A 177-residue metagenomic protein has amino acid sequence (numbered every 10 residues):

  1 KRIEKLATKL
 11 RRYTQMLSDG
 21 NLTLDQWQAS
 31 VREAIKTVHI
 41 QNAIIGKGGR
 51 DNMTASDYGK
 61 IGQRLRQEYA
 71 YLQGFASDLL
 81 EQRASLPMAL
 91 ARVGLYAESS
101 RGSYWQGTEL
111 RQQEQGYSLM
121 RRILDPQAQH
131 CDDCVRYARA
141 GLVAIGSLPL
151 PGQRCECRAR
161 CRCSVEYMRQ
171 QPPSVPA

Functional and structural regions predicted by a protein language model:
K1-R160, E166-A177: Domain-core detector
